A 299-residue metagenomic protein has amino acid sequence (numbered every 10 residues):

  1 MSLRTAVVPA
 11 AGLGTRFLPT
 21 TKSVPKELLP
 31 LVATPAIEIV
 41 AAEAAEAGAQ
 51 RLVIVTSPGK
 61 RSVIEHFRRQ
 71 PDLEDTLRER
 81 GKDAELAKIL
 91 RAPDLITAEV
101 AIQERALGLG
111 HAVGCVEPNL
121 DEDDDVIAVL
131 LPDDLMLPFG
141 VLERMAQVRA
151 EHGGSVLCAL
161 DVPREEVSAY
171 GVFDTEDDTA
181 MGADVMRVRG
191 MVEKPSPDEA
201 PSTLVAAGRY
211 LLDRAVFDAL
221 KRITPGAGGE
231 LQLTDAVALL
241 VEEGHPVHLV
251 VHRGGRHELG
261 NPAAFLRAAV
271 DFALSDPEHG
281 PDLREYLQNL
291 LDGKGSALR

Functional and structural regions predicted by a protein language model:
M1-A6, P281-Q288: Positively charged, low-complexity intrinsically disordered leader regions
S2-E79, A84, Q103, G140-E143: N-terminal glycine-rich phosphate-binding loop and ensuing alpha1 helix
T5, Q50-L52, V126, G154-S155 (+2 more regions): Residues at the starts of beta-strands that form the adenosine-phosphate
A36-I39, H111-C115, A236: Well-ordered alpha-helical segments embedded in enzymatic catalytic cores
V63-E65, L73-T76, D83, A87-D177 (+2 more regions): Conserved beta-loop-beta/alpha segment of the NTase-like Rossmann-fold superfamily that binds/positions NTPs
A128, L142, A146-A150, D178-E285: Catalytic-core segments of class I nucleotidyltransferases/pyrophosphorylases that form NMP-activated intermediates
L283-R299: Intrinsic disorder at enzyme termini
